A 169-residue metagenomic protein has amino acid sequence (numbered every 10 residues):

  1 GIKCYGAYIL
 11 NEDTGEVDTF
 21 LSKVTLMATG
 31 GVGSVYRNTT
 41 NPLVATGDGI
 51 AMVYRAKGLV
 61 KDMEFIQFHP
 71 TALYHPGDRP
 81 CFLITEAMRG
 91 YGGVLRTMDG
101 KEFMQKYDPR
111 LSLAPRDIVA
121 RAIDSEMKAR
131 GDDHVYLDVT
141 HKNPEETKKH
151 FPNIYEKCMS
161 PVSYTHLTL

Functional and structural regions predicted by a protein language model:
G1-V17: Conserved beta-strand-loop-beta-strand element in the redox core of flavoprotein oxidoreductases
T19-L21, M104: A sequence-level detector of short linear motifs
L21-T29: Short hydrophobic core segments
T25, A45-M52: Extended, hydrophobic alpha-helical segments in both membrane/secreted and soluble proteins
V32-N38: Flavin (primarily FAD) binding-site architecture
T39-V44: Short glycine-enriched, charge-decorated loop/helix-capping segments at active-site entrances that position
M52, G58-Y164: An anion/pyrophosphate-binding glycine-rich loop and adjacent beta-alpha core in soluble alpha-beta enzymes
T165-L169: Conserved small/polar residues in nucleotide/adenosyl-binding loops
